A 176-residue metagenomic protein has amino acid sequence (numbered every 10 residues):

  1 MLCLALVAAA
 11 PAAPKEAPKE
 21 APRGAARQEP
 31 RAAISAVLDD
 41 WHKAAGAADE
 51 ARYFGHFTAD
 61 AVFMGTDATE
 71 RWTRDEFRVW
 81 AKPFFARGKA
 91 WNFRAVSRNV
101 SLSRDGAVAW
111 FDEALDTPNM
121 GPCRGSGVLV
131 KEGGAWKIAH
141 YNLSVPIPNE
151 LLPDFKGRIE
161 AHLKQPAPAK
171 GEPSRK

Functional and structural regions predicted by a protein language model:
M1-A8: Bacterial N-terminal signal peptides
A8-P14: Boundary at the C-terminal end of the N-terminal hydrophobic targeting segment
P18-I34: N-terminal low-complexity, Pro/Thr/Ser-rich intrinsically disordered segments that act as propeptides or flexible
P30-G46, F54: Mature N-terminal segment immediately following signal peptide/propeptide cleavage in secreted/periplasmic
L38, F57-T58, D67, S97-N99 (+4 more regions): A mature extracytoplasmic/lumenal domain signature
A47-D60, M64: Short, well-ordered alpha-helical segments enriched in acidic and aromatic residues
F63, E76-P122, G171-K176: Surface-exposed, charged secondary-structure patches
E132, H140-K176: Low-complexity, intrinsically disordered terminal/linker segments enriched in charged and Gly/Pro repeats
